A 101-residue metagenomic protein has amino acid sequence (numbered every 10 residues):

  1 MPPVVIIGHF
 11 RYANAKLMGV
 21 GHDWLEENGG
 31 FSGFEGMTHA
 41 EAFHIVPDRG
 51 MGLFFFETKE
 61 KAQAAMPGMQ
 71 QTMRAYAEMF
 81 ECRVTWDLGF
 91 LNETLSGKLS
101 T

Functional and structural regions predicted by a protein language model:
M1-M51, E57-Q71, A77-T101: Short S/T/G/P-rich N-terminal loop/turn motif that feeds into the first structured element of a domain
